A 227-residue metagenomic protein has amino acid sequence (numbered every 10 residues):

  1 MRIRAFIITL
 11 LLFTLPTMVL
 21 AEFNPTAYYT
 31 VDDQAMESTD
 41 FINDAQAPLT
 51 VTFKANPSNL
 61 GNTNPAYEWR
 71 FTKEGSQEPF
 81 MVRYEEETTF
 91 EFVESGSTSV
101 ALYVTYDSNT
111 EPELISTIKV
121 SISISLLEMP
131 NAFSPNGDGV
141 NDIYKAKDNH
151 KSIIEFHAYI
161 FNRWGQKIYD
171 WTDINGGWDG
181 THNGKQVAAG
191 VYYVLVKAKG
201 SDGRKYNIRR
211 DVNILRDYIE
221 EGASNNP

Functional and structural regions predicted by a protein language model:
M1-P25: Bacterial Sec-dependent N-terminal signal peptides
V19-D33, K119-S123: Proline/serine/threonine-rich low-complexity linkers at boundaries of modular beta-sandwich domains
D40-I42, A47-P57, K119-P227: Short loop/turn motifs at secondary-structure boundaries
N59-E68, I154-E155: Solvent-exposed loop segments of extracellular immunoglobulin-like
W69-E78, F161-K167: Change "in extracellular beta-sheet-rich domains … of secreted and cell-surface proteins" to "in beta-sheet-rich domains
P79-S99, G177-D179: Solvent-exposed segments in extracellular or luminal domains encompassing
G96-V104, G190: Conserved Ig-like domain signature around the intradomain disulfide
Y103-D107, K197-K199: Beta-strand-rich extracellular modules
